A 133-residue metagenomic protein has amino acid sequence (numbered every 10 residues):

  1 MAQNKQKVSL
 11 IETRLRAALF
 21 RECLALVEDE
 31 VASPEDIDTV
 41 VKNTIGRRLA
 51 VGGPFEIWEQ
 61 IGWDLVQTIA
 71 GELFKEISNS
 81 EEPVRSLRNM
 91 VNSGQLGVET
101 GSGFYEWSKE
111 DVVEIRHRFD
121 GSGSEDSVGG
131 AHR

Functional and structural regions predicted by a protein language model:
M1-K7, E28-D29, P34-R133: NAD(P)-dependent Rossmann-like dehydrogenase/reductase catalytic/cofactor-binding core
S9, T13, A17: Short-chain dehydrogenase/reductase
R16-E22, K42: Structural/interface elements that position substrates and couple domains in central-metabolism enzymes
L24-L26: C-terminal alpha-helical interaction appendages
